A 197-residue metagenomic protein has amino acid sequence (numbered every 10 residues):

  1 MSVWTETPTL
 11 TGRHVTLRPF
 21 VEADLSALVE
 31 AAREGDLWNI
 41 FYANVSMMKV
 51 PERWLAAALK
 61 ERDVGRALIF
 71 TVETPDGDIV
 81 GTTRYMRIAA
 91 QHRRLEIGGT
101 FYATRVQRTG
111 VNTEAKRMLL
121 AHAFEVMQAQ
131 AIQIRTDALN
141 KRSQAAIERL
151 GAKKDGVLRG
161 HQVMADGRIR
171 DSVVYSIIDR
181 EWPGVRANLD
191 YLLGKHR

Functional and structural regions predicted by a protein language model:
M1-T109, H122, V126, R168-R197: GNAT-family acyltransferases
R108-H122, A145: Conserved acetyl-CoA-binding loop-helix of GNAT-fold acetyltransferases
E125-R135: Conserved GNAT acetyl-CoA-binding A-motif
I134-Q144: Conserved beta-strand-loop-alpha-helix junction that forms the acyl-donor binding cleft
R135, K153-R168: Conserved catalytic-core motifs of GNAT/GCN5-like acyltransferases
R149-G151: Active-site-proximal glycine-rich helix-loop-beta segment
